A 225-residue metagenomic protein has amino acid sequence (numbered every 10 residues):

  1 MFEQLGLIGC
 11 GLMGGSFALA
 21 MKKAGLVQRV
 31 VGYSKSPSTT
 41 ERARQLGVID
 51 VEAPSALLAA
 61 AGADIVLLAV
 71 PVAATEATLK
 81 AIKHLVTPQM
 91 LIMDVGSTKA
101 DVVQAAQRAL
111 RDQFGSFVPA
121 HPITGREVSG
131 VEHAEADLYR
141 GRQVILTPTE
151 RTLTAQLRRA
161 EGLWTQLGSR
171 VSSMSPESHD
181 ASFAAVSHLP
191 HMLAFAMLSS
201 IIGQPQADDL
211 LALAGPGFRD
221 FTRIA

Functional and structural regions predicted by a protein language model:
M1-S55, A60-A63: NAD(P)+-binding Rossmann beta1-loop-alpha1 motif at the extreme N-terminus of oxidoreductases
Q4, R29, S116, Q143 (+1 more regions): Residues at the starts of beta-strands that form the adenosine-phosphate
S38-T39, A74, K99-V102: Conserved short alpha-helix immediately C-terminal to the canonical SAM/SAH-binding motif I of Rossmann-like
A56-M93: Rossmann-like NAD(P)-binding element
V70-V72, G96-S97, P122, M197: Short glycine-/small-residue-rich Rossmann-like dinucleotide-binding loops
T78-E132: Rossmann-like NAD(P)(H) cofactor-binding subdomain of soluble oxidoreductases
L138-I224: Internal alpha-helical scaffold of NAD(P)-dependent oxidoreductase catalytic cores
